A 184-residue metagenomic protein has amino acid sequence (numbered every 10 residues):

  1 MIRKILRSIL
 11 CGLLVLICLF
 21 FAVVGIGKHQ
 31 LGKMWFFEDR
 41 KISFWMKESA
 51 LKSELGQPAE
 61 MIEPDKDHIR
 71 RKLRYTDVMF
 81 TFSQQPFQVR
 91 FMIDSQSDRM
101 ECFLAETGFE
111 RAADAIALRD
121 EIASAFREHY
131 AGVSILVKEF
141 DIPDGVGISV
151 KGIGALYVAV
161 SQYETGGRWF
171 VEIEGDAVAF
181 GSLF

Functional and structural regions predicted by a protein language model:
M1-I5: N-terminal Lys/Arg-rich, disordered targeting/topogenic segments
R7-I26: Hydrophobic membrane-insertion alpha-helices, especially the h-region of bacterial N-terminal signal peptides
G27, G32-K72, S97-F184: Non-cytosolic coordination micro-motifs
Y75-D77: N-terminal post-signal-peptidase region of extra-cytosolic proteins
S83-R90: Short, surface-exposed coil-to-beta transition loops
F91-Q96: A short, surface-exposed beta-strand/turn
